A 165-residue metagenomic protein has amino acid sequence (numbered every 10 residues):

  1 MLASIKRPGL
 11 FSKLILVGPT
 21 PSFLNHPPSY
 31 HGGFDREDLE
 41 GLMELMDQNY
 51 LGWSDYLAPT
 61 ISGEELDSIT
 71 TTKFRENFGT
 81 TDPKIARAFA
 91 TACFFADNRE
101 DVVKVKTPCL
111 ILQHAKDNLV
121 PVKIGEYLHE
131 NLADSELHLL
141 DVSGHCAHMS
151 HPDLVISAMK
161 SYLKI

Functional and structural regions predicted by a protein language model:
M1-Q48: Flexible "cap/lid" loop of the alpha/beta hydrolase fold
P8-G9, K106-T107, D134, I165: Active-site acidic short loop of glycosyltransferases
N25, S29-F34, E44-V103: Conserved alpha/beta-hydrolase catalytic His-Asp/Glu region
L57, A90, L128, V155 (+2 more regions): Hydrophobic "lid"/C-terminal helical patch of Rossmann-like NAD(P)-dependent dehydrogenase/epimerase domains
T81, V120, A147-S150: Residue-level signal for the nucleotide or nucleotide-sugar donor/cofactor binding architecture
T91, N98, T107, P121-E130: Short alpha-helix in the alpha/beta-hydrolase fold that links the catalytic acid
V105, I111-Q113, D117: Short beta-strand/loop motif that positions the catalytic acidic residue of the alpha/beta-hydrolase fold
D134-I165: Catalytic active-site module of serine/aspartate enzymes centered on a nucleophile-bearing elbow/loop
